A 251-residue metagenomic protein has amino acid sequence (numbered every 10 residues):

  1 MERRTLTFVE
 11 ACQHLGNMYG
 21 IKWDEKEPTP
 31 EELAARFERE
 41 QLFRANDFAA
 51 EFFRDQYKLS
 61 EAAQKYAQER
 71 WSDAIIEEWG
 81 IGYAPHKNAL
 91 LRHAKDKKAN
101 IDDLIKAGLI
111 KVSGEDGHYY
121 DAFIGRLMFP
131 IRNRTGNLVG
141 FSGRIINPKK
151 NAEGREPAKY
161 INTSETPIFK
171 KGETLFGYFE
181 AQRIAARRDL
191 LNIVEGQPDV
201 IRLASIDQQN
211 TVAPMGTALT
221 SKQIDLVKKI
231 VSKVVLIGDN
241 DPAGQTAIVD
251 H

Functional and structural regions predicted by a protein language model:
M1-A107, K111, R126, L138 (+1 more regions): Non-catalytic accessory segments of DNA primases and related replication-initiation nucleases
E31-F37, R44-N46, K87-V234, A247-I248: Phosphate-handling DNA/RNA-contact segment within nucleic-acid enzymes
V235-D239: Short beta-alpha connecting loops at secondary-structure transitions that line or flank enzyme active sites
N240-D250: Phosphate/diphosphate-binding loops
